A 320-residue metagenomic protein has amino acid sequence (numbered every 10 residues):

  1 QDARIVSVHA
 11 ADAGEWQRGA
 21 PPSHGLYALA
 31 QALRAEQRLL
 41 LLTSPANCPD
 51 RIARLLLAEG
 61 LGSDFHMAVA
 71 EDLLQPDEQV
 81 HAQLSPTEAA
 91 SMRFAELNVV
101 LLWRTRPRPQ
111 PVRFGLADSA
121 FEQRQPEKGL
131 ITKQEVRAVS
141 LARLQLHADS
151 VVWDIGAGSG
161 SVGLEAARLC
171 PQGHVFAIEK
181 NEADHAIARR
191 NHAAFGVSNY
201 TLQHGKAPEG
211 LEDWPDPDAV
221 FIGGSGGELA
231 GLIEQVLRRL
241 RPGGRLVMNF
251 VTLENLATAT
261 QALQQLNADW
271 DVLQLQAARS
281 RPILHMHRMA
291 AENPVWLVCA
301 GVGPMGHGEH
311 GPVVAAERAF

Functional and structural regions predicted by a protein language model:
Q1-A35, P208, L266-A290, P294-W296: Class I SAM-dependent methyltransferase SAM-binding "motif I" and its flanking Rossmann-like core
Q1-S119: Beta-strand/loop-alpha-helix module characteristic of Rossmann-like adenine-cofactor folds
D77-A148, W153, I187-R190, A194 (+1 more regions): Class I SAM-dependent transferase core
V99-T105, P282-G308, V314-F320: Core SAM-dependent methyltransferase catalytic element
S159-P171: Conserved SAM-binding loop of SAM-dependent methyltransferases across substrates and taxa, primarily the Class I
Q172-F176: Short beta-strand element of Class I
I178-P217: S-adenosyl-L-methionine
I233-R245: A short glycine-rich, Lys/Arg-flanked "PGG" loop and its adjoining helix->strand segment in the class I
